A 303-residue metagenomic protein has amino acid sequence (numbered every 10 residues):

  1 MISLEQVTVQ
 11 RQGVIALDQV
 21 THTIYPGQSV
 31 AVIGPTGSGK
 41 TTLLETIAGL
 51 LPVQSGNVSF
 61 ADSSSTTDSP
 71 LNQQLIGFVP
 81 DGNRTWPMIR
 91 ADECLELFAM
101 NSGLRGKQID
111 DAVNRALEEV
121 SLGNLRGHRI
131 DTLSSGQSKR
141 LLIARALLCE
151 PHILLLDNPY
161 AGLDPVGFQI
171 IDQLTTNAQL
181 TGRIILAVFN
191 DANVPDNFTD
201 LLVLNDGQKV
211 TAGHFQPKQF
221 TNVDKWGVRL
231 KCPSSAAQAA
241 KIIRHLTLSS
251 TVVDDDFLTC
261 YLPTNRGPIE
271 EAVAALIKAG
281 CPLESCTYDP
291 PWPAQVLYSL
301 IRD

Functional and structural regions predicted by a protein language model:
A48: Helix-to-loop junction immediately C-terminal to a conserved catalytic motif
G56-T67, L71-N72: Conserved ABC transporter NBD signature motif
G82, M88-N101: Q-loop/switch helix immediately C-terminal to the Walker
E96, M100, Q108-L125: Conserved ABC ATPase "signature" region
R129-L133: Conserved ABC ATPase signature
L154-N158: Catalytic Walker B motif of ABC-type/P-loop ATPase nucleotide-binding domains
Q179-I184, F189-T259: ABC transporter nucleotide-binding domain
